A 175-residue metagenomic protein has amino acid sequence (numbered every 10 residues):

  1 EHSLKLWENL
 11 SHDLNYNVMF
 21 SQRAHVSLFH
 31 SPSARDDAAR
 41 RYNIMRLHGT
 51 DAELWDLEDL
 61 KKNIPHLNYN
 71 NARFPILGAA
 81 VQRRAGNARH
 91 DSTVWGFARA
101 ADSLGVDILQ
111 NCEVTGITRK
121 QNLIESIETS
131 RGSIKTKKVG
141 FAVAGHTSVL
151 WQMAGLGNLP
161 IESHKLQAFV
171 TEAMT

Functional and structural regions predicted by a protein language model:
E1-H66: Dinucleotide-binding Rossmann-like beta1-alpha1 core, especially the glycine-rich loop that anchors the ADP
S3, D37, R41, D56-D59 (+7 more regions): Internal, well-ordered alpha-helical segments in soluble enzyme and binding-protein domains
K5, N9-H12, L47-T50, P65 (+5 more regions): Generic secondary-structure signature for well-ordered alpha-helical cores
L6-N9, R40, G96, A100-S103 (+2 more regions): Alpha-helical scaffold segments in soluble metabolic enzymes
H25-S27, A79-Q82, A168: Short aromatic/hydrophobic contact patches that present stacked aromatics for nucleic-acid/ligand binding
N63, I117, L150-M153: Residues that scaffold the ATP/ADP-binding catalytic core of kinase and kinase-like folds
P75, A79-K138: Helical element adjacent to the flavin cofactor pocket in flavoenzyme catalytic cores
T129, S133-T175: Central helical "cap/lid" subdomain
